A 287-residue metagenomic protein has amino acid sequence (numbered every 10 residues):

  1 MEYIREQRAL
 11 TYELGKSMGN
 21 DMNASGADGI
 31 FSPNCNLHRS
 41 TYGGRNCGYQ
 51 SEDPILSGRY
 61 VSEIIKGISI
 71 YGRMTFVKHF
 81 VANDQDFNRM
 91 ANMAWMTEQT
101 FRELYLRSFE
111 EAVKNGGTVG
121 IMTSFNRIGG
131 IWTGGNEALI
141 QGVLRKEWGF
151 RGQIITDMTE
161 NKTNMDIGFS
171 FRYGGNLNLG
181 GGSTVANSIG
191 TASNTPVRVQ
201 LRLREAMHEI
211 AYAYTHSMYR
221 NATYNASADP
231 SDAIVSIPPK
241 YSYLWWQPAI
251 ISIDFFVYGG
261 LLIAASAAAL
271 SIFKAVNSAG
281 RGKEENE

Functional and structural regions predicted by a protein language model:
M1-E287: Glycoside hydrolase catalytic-domain context in secreted enzymes
